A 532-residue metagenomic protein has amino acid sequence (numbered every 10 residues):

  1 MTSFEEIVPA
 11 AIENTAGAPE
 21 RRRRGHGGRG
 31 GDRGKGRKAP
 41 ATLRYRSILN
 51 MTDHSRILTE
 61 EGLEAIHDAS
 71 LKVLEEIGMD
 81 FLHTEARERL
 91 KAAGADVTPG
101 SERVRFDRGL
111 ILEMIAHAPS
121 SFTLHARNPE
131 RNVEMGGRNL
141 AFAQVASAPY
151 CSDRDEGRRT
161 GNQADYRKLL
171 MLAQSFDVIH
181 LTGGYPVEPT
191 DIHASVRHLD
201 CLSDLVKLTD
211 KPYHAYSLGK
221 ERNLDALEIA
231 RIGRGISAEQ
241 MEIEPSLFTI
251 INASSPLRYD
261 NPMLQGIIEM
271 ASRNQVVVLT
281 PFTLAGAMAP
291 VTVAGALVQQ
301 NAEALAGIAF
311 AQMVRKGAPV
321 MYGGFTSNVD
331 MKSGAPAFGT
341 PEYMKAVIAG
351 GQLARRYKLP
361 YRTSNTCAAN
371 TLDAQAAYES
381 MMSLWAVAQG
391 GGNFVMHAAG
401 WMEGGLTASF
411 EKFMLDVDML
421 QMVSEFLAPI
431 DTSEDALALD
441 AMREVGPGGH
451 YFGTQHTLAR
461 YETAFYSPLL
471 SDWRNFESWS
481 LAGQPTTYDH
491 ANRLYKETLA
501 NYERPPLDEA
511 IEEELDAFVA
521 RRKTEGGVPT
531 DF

Functional and structural regions predicted by a protein language model:
S3-E6, A11-N14, P19-R21, G25-Y45 (+4 more regions): Catalytic-core signal marking the mid-to-C-terminal active-site face
T42-L49, E60-L71, E134-D155, Y357-C367: N-terminal small/glycine-rich loop or linker at the start of catalytic domains across soluble metabolic enzymes
L43-A118: N-terminal alpha-helical transmembrane segments of multi-pass membrane transport and channel/translocase proteins
Y45-N50, K91-T98, L284, S327-D330 (+5 more regions): Short acidic (Asp/Glu) and glycine-rich catalytic loops that position anionic groups and cofactors
G62, L74-F81, G94-V97, I115-F122 (+14 more regions): Structural signal for hydrophobic packing residues in well-ordered secondary-structure cores of soluble enzyme domains
R87, D96, E102-P290, A294: Catalytic alpha/beta active-site cores
I250-M419: Glycine-rich anion/phosphate-binding loop at the beta-strand->alpha-helix junction
